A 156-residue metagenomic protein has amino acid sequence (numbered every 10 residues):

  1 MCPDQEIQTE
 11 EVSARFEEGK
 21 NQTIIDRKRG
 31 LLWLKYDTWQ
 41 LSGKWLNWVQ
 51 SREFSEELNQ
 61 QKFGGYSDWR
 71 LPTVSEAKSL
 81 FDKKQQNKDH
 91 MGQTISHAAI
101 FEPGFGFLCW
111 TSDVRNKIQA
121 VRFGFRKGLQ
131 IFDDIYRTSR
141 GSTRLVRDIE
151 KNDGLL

Functional and structural regions predicted by a protein language model:
M1-R70, S75-L156: Glycine-aromatic-enriched surface loops/turns that form tight recognition elements
